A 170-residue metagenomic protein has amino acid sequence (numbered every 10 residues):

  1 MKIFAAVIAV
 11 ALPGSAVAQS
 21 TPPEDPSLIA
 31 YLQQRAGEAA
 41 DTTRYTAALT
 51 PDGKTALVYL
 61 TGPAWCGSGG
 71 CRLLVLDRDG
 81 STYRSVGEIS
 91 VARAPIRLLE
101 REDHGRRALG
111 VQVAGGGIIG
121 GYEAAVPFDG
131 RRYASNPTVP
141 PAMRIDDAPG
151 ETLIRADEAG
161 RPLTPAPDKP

Functional and structural regions predicted by a protein language model:
M1-A9: Sec-dependent signal peptide recognition, specifically the positively charged N-region followed immediately by
K2, Q19-P22, P26, L99-P170: Acidic, small-residue rich beta-repeat scaffolds with periodic aromatic anchors
P13-S15: N-terminal signal peptide c-region/cleavage motif recognized by signal peptidases
S20-E38, G80-A92, P137-V139, D157: Blade-edge motifs of beta-propeller repeat domains
P23-E24, G70-R84, A125-G130: Beta-propeller blade repeat segments, especially FG-GAP/WD-type strand-to-loop junctions in 6- to 7-bladed propeller
Q34-R44, G87-R97, I145-L153: Repeat-based blade/solenoid architectures
A48-T61, E102-V113: Acidic/hydrophobic-patterned starts of short beta strands in beta-sheet-rich repeat architectures
G62-S68, A114-G117: Short consensus segments that form the blades of beta-propeller domains, in both extracellular/periplasmic
